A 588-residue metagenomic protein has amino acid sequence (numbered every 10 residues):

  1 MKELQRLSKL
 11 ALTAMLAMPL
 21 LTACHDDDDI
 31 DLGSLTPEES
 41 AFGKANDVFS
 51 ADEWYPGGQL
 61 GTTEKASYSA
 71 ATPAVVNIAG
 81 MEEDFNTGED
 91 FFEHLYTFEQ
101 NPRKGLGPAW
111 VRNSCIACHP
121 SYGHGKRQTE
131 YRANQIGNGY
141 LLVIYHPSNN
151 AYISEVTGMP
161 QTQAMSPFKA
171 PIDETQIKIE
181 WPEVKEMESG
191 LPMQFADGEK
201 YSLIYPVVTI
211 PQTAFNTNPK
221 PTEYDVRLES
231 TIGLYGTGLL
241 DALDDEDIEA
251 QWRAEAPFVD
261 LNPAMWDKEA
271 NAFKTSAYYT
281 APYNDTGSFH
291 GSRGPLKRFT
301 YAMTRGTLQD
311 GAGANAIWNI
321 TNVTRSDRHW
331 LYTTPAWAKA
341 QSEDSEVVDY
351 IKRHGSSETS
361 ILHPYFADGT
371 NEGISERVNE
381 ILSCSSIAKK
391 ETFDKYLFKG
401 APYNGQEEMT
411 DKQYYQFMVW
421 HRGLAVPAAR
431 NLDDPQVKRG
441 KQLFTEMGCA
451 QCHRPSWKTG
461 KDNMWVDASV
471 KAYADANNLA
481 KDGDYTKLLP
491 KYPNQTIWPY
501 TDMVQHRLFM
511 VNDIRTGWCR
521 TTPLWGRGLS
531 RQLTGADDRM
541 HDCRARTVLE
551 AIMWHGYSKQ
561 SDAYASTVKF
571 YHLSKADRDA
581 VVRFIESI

Functional and structural regions predicted by a protein language model:
K2-A11: Bacterial N-terminal signal peptides that target proteins for export
M15-M18: Alpha-helical transmembrane segments
L20-A23: C-terminal motif of bacterial Sec signal peptides marking the signal peptidase cleavage site
D28-N86, L95-M418, R422-P435, L443-I588: Electron-transfer interface patches adjacent to heme c in soluble/periplasmic c-type cytochromes and di-/multiheme
E89: N-terminal cofactor/phosphate-binding cores enriched in small/glycine residues, especially glycine-rich loops such as
